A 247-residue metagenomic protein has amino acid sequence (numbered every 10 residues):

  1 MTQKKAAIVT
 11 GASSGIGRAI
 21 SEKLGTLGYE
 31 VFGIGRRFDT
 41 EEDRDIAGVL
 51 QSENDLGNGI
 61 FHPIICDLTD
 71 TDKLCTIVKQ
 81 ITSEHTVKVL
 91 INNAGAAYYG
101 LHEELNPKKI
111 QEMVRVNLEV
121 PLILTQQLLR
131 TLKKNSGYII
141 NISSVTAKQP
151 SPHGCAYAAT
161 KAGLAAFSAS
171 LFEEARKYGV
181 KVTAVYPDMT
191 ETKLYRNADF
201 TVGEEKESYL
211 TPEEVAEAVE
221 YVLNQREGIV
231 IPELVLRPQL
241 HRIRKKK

Functional and structural regions predicted by a protein language model:
S13-S14: Conserved glycine-rich cofactor-binding loop
L27-I46: Conserved glycine-rich Rossmann-like NAD(P)H-binding loop of the short-chain dehydrogenase/reductase
L101-H102, K109-V114: Substrate-binding pocket helix/loop in short-chain dehydrogenase/reductase
T125, T160: Active-site helix of classical SDR
R130, A169-K177: Alpha-helical segment proximal to the catalytic Tyr-Lys
S144: Residue(s) in the substrate-gating loop at a strand-loop-helix junction that position the organic substrate next
A184-V185, V202-R244: C-terminal helical subdomain
